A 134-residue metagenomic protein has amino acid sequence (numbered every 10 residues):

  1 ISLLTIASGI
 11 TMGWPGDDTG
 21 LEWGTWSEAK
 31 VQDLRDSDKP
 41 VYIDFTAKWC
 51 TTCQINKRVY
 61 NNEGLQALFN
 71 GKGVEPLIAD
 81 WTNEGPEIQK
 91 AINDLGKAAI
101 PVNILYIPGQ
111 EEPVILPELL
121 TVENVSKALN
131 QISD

Functional and structural regions predicted by a protein language model:
I1-D134: Proteins that catalyze or organize thiol-disulfide redox chemistry and the adjacent proteostasis machinery handling
